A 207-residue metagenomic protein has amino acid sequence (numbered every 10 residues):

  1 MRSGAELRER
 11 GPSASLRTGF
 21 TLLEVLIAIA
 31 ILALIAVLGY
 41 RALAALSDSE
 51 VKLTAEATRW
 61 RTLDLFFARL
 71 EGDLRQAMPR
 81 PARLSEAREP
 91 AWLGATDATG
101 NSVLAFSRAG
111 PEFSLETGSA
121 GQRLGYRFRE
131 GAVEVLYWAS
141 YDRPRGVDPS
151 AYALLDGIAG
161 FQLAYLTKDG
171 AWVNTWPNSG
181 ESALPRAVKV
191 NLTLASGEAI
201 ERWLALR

Functional and structural regions predicted by a protein language model:
M1-F20: N-terminal leader/signal peptides at the extreme start of proteins
R2, P111-S114, L155, T175-N178: Periplasmic/extracellular, small/polar-rich flexible segments of pilin-like filament-forming proteins
L16-L43: N-terminal single-pass transmembrane signal-anchor helix
L38-R143: Extracytoplasmic beta-strand-rich oligomerization domains located immediately C-terminal to a leader/signal peptide
S102, Q122, R129, L154 (+3 more regions): Residues that flank catalytic or metal-binding motifs in active/ligand-binding sites
S119-R123, D148-P149, E201: Short, surface-exposed coil-to-beta transition loops
S140-A153: Short aromatic-glycine motifs in intrinsically disordered, low-complexity regions
G157-R207: Short linear sequence signals and composition-biased patches located at protein termini or domain-edge surfaces
